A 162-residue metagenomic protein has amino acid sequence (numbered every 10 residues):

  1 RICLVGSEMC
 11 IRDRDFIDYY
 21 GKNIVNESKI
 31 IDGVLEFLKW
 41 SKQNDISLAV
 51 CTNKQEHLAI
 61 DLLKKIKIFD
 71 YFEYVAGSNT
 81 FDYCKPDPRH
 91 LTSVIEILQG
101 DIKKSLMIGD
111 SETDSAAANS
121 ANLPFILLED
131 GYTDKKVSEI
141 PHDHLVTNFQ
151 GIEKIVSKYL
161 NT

Functional and structural regions predicted by a protein language model:
R1-G6, C10-I11: Single conserved hydrophobic/aromatic residue that forms the stacking wall/gate of nucleotide- or nucleobase-binding
G6, D32-G33, Y83, D134: Generic structural "secondary-structure junction" signal
E8, N26-K29, G100: Alpha-helical structural elements of signaling/regulatory helical domains
R12-G21, F72-V75: Short, basic/glycine-rich phosphate-binding loops at helix/coil junctions that contact nucleotide phosphates
I17, V34, F149: Short amphipathic alpha-helical/adjacent loop interface patches that line ligand and macromolecule-binding sites
K22-V50, E56-D61, K85-P88: Short, acidic loop-to-helix structural element flanking the phosphoryl-transfer center in phosphate-processing enzymes
K39, E56, I60-T162: Asp-based, Mg2+/Mn2+-dependent phosphohydrolase catalytic module
